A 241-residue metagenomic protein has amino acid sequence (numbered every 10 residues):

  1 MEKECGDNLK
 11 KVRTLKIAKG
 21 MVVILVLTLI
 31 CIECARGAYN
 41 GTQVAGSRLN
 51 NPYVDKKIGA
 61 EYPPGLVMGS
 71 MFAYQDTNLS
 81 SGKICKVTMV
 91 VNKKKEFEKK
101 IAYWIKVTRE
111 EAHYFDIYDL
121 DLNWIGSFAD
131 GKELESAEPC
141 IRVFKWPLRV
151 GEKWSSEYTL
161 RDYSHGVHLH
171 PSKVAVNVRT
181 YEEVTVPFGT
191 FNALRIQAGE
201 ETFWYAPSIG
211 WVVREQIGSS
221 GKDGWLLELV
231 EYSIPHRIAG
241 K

Functional and structural regions predicted by a protein language model:
K11-M21: Bacterial N-terminal signal peptides that target proteins for export
L15, V26, I196-Q197: Low-complexity, intrinsically disordered tandem-repeat tracts enriched in small/polar residues
M21-I30: Bacterial N-terminal signal peptides
A35-Y118, W146, S156-K241: Acidic, serine/threonine-rich low-complexity disordered tracts
D116-Y163: Predominantly extracellular/secreted and cell-surface proteins with exposed, flexible low-complexity segments
